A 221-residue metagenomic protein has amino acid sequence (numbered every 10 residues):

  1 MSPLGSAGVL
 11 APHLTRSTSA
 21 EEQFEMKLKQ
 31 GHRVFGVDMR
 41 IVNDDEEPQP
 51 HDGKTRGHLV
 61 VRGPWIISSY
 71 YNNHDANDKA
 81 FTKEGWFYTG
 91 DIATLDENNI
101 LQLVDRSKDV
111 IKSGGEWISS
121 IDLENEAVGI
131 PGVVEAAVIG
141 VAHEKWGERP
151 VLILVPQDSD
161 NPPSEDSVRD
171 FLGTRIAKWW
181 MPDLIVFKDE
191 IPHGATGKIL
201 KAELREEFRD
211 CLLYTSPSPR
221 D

Functional and structural regions predicted by a protein language model:
S2-I100, S107-V110, L123-E124, I130: Conserved AMP-binding/adenylate-forming
E46, K188-F208: Flexible lysine-rich "adenylation lid" loop at the C-terminal edge of ANL adenylation domains
G63, S68-S69, D78, I92-W180 (+2 more regions): AMP-binding/adenylate-forming catalytic core of the ANL superfamily
V138, V186-F187: Hydrophobic/anchoring residues in structured secondary elements
R209-L213: Generic C-terminal helix-cap and adjacent flexible tail
Y214-D221: Conserved small/polar residues in nucleotide/adenosyl-binding loops
